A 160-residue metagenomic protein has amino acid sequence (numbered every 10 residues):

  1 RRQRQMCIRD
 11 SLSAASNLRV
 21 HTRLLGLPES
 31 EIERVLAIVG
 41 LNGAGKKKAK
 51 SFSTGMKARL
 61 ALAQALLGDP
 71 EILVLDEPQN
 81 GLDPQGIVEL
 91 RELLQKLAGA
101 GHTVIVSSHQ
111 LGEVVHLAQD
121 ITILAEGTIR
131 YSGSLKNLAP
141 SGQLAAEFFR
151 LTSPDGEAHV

Functional and structural regions predicted by a protein language model:
R1-I8: Short, small-residue-biased leader/transition segments that mark boundaries at the very start of proteins
R19, R23, L27-A44: Conserved ABC ATPase "signature" region
L73-E77: Catalytic Walker B motif of ABC-type/P-loop ATPase nucleotide-binding domains
V88-A100: Helical segment within the ABC ATPase nucleotide-binding domain
V114-H116: A short, surface-exposed alpha-helical micro-motif characterized by mixed small hydrophobic and charged/polar residues
